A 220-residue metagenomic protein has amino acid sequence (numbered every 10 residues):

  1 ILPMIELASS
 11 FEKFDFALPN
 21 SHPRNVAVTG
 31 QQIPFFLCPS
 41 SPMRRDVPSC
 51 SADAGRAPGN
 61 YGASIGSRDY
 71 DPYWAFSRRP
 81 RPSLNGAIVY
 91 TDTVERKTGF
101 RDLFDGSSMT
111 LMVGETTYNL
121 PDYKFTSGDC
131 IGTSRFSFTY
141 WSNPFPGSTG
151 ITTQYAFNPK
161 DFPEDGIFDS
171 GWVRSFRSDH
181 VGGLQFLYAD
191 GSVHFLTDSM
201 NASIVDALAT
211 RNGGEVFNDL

Functional and structural regions predicted by a protein language model:
L2-L220: Surface-exposed loop/linker segments characteristic of extracytoplasmic
